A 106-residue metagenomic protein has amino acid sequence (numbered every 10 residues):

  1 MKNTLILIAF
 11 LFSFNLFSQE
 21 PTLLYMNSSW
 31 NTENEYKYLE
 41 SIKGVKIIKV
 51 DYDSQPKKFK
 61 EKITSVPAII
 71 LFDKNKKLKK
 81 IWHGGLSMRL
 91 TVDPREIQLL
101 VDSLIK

Functional and structural regions predicted by a protein language model:
T4-F14: Sec-dependent N-terminal signal peptides
Q19-K46: Local sequence-structure signature of Cys/Sec-based thiol-disulfide redox active-site neighborhoods
Y36, P56, P94-Q98: Extracytoplasmic/secreted envelope proteins and their assembly/folding machinery, especially bacterial periplasmic
I48-V50: General small-molecule cofactor/ligand-binding pocket signal
Y52-F59: N-terminal post-signal-peptidase region of extra-cytosolic proteins
E61-F72: Structural micro-motif
D73-K106: Non-catalytic, surface beta->alpha helical segment in thiol-disulfide oxidoreductase systems
